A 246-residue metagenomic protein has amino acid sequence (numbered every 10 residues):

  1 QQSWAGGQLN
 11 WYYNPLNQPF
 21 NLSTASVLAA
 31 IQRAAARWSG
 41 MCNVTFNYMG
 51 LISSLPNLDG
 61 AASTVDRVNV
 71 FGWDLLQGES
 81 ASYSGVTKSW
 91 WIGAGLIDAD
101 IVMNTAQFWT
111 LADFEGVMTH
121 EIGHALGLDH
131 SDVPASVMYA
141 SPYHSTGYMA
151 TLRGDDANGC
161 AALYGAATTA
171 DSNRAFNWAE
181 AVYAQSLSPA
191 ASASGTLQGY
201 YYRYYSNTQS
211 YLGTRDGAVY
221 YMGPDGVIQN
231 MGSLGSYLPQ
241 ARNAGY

Functional and structural regions predicted by a protein language model:
Q1-F176: Zinc-dependent metalloendopeptidases
A170-Y246: Trp/Gly-enriched beta-strand/coil motifs that build multi-repeat beta-propeller-like domains and related W-rich binding
